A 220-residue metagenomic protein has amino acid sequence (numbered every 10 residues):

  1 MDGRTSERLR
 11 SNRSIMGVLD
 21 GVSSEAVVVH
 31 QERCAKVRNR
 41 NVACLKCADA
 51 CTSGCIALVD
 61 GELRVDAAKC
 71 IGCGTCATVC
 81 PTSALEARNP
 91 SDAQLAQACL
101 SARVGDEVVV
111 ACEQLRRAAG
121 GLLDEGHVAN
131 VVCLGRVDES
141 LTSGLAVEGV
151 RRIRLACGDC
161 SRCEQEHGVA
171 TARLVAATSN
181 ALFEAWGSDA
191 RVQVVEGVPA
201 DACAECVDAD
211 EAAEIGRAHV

Functional and structural regions predicted by a protein language model:
M1-A50, G54, G105-A118, V192-R217: Ferredoxin-type iron-sulfur electron-transfer modules and their immediate structural context
G17, V28, R40-D66, T75-A93: Iron-sulfur cluster-binding cysteine motifs and their immediate structural context in ferredoxin-like electron-transfer
S24, T82, V104-D106, D124-E125 (+1 more regions): Short coil/turn connectors at secondary-structure junctions
C34, N41-C47, C51, C70-C76 (+4 more regions): Disulfide-bonded cysteines in secreted/extracellular proteins and peptides
N89-V108: ABC transporter nucleotide-binding domain
A102-G135: Mobile, glycine- and charge-enriched loop segments and immediately flanking short secondary-structure elements within
V137, L141-W186, A190-R191: Cofactor-cradling patches in redox/metallo enzymes
